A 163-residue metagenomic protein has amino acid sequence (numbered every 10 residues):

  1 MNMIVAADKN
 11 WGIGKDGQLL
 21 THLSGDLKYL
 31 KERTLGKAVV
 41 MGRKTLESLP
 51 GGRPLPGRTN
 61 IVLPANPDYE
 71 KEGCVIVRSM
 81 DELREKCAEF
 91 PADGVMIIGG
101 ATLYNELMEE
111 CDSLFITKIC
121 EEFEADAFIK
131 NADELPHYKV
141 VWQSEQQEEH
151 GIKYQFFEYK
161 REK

Functional and structural regions predicted by a protein language model:
M1-M3: Extreme N-terminal starter segment of soluble prokaryotic enzymes
V5-A38, R43-R78, R84-K163: Flexible, gly/pro- and Lys/Arg-enriched active-site loops
